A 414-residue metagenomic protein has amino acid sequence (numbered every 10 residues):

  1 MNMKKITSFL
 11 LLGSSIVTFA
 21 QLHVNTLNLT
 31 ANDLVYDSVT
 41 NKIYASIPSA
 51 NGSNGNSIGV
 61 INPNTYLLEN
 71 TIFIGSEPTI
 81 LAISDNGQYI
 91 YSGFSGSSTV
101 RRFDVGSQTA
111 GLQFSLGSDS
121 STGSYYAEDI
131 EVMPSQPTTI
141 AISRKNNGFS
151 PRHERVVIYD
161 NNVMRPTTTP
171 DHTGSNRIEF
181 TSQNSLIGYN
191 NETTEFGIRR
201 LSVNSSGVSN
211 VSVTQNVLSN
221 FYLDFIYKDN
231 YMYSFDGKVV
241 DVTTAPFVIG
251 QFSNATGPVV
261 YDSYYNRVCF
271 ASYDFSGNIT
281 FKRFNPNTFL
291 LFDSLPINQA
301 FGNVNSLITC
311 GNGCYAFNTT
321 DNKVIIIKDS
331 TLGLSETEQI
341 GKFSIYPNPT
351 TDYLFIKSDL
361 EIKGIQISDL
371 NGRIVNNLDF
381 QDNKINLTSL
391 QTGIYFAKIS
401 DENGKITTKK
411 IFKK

Functional and structural regions predicted by a protein language model:
Q21-L27, L67-I72, T109-S121, N162-D171 (+3 more regions): A short beta-strand motif characteristic of beta-propeller blades
L22, K323-Y346, D352, S358-D359 (+2 more regions): Residue-level detector of functionally pivotal "anchor" positions at catalytic/ligand-binding pockets or at interdomain
L29-S38, S76-I83, S120-V132, T169-N184 (+3 more regions): Repeated scaffold domains used in trafficking and secretory/extracellular systems, primarily beta-propellers
S49-S53, G96-T99, K145-P151, N191-F196 (+2 more regions): Short glycine/acidic-enriched loop and turn motifs that connect beta-strands
N62-Y66, D104-Q108, Y159-V163, S202-S206 (+3 more regions): Short loop/turn segments that connect beta-strands within beta-propeller blades
F301-T331: Blade-level signature of beta-propeller repeat domains, shared across WD40, Kelch, NHL, RCC1 and BNR/Asp-box propellers
S368-V375, Y395: Short, glycine-anchored, charge-dense loop/turn motifs used at functional sites
T392-K414: C-terminal tail/sorting-segment detector
